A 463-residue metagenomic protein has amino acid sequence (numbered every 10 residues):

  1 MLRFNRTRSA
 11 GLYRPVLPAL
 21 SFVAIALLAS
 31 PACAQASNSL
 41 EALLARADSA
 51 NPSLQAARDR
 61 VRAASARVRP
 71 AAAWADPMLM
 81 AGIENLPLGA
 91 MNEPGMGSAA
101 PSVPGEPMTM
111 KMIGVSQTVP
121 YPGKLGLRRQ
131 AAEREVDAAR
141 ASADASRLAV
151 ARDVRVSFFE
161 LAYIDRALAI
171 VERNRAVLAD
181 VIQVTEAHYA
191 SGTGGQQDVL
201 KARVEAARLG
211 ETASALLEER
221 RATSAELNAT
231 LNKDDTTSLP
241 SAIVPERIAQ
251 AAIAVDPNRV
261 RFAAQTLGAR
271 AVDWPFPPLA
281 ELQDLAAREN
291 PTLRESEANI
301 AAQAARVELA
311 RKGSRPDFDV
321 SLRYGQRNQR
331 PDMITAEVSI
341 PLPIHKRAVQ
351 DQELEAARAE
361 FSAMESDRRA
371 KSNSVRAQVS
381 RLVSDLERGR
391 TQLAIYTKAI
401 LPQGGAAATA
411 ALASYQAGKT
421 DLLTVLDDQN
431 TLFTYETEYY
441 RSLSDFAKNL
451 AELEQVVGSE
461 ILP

Functional and structural regions predicted by a protein language model:
L2-A10, S146-L285, D385, G389: Periplasmic alpha-helical coiled-coil/stalk elements that build and connect Gram-negative outer-membrane
L2-R6, A10-L12, C33, G89 (+2 more regions): Acidic, low-complexity, intrinsically disordered peripheral segments
A29-P31: N-terminal signal peptide c-region/cleavage motif recognized by signal peptidases
Q35-L44: Regulatory alphaC helix of protein kinase catalytic domains
A36, M80-T118, R128, P245-P275 (+1 more regions): Small/polar, glycine/serine/threonine/aspartate-rich low-complexity segments that form flexible
A45-Q55, R62-P77, G105, I113-Q130 (+9 more regions): A glycine-/polar-enriched beta->alpha junction
A56-A71, S146, V150-V171, D180 (+5 more regions): Amphipathic alpha-helical coiled-coil segments
Q130-E133, Q196-V204, L422-Q429: Short, charged, amphipathic alpha-helical segments
